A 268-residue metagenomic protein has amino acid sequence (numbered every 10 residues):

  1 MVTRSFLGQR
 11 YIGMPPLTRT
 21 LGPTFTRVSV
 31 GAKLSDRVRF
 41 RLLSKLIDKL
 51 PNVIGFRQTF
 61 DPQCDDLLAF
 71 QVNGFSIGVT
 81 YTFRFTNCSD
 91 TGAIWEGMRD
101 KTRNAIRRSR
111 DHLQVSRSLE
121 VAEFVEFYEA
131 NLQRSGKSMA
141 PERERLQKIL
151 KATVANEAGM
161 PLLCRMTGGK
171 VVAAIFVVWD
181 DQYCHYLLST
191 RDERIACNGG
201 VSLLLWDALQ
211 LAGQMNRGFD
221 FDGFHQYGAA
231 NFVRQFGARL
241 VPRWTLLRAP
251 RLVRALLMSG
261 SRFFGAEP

Functional and structural regions predicted by a protein language model:
M1-Q9, D61-C197, Q235: A conserved beta-strand-loop-helix scaffold within acyl/acetyltransferase catalytic domains
V2-F6, Q63, V72-A93, Q214 (+1 more regions): Active-site/acyl-donor-binding loops of N-acyltransferases
S5-F75, D181-A238: Acyl-donor binding region in acyl/amide transferases
P23, M98, L246: Short clusters of hydrophobic/aromatic residues that line enzyme substrate/ligand-binding pockets
R27-K33, N87-G92, H112-S118, R145-K148 (+5 more regions): Short C-terminal domain-edge/linker segments immediately following a structured domain
I54, R117, G136, A158 (+3 more regions): Secondary-structure boundary/capping signal
